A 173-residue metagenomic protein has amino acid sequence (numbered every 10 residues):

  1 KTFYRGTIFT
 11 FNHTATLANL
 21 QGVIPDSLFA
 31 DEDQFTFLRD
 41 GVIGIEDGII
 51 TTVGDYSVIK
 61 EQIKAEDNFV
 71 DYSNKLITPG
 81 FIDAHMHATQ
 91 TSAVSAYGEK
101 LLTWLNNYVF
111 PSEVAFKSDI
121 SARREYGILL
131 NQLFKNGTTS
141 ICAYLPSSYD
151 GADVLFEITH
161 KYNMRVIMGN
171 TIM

Functional and structural regions predicted by a protein language model:
K1, N68, T139-S140, R165-I167: Structural motif
K1-I63: N-terminal metal-binding scaffold of metallo-dependent hydrolase/deaminase domains
T2-R5, E61-W104, G127, F134-K135: Replace "His-x-His-based motif
T7, F11, H87, P146: Flexible loop residues that form catalytic and substrate-binding hotspots at small-molecule/glycan-binding clefts
D55, F81, T138: Gly/Ser/Thr-rich helix-start
G80-A84, I141-A143, V166-N170: Hydrophobic faces of well-ordered beta-strands that scaffold small-molecule active sites in alpha/beta enzyme cores
S95-M164: Alpha-helical scaffold segments that flank or form the walls of functional sites
S147, I172-M173: Active-site-proximal loop/turn and secondary-structure-junction residues that shape catalytic pockets, frequently
